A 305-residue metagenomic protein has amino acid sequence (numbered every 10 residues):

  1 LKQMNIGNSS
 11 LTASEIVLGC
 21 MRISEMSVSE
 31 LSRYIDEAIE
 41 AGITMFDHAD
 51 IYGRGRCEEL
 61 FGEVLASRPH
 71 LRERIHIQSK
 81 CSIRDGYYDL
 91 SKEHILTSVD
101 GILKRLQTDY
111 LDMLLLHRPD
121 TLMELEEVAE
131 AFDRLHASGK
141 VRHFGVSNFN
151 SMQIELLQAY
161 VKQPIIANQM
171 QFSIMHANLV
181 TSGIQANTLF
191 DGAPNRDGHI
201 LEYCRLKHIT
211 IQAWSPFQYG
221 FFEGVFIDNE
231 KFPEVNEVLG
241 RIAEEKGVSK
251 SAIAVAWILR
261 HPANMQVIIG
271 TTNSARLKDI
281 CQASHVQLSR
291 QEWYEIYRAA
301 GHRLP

Functional and structural regions predicted by a protein language model:
L1-I75, A137, Q218-G220: N-terminal binding-site loop/beta-alpha segment at the start of enzyme catalytic domains that lines or forms
S14-L18, F46-H48, I75-S79, L114-L116 (+4 more regions): Hydrophobic faces of well-ordered beta-strands that scaffold small-molecule active sites in alpha/beta enzyme cores
G19-S29, C81-E93, L122: Active-site mouth loops of central-metabolism enzymes
M26-A38, L90-L106, M152-E155: Short, acidic/polar
I43, T108-L111, V141, I165: A structural motif
L103-E124: Active-site groove signature of glycoside hydrolases
M123-P305: Beta/alpha (TIM)-barrel catalytic core signal, keyed to glycine-rich beta->alpha loops juxtaposed to Asp/Glu that bind
